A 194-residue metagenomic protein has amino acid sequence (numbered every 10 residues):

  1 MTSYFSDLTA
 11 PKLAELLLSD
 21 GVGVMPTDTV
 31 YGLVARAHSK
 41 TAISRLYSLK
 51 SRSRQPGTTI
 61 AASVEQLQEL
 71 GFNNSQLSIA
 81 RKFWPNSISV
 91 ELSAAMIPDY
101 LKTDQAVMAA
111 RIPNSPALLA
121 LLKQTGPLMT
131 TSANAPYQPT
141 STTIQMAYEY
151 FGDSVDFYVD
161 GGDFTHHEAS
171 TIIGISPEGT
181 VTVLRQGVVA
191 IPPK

Functional and structural regions predicted by a protein language model:
M1-K194: Active-site-adjacent structural elements in enzyme catalytic cores
